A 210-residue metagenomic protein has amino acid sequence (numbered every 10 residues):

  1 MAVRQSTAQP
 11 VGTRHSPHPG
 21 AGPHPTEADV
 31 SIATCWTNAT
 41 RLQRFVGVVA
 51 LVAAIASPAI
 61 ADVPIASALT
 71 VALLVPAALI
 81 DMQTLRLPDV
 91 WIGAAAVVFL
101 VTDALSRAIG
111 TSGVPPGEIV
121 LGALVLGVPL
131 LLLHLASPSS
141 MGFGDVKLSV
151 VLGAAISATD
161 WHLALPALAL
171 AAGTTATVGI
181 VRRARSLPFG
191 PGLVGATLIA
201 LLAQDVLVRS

Functional and structural regions predicted by a protein language model:
M1-S210: A membrane-topology feature that recognizes alpha-helical transmembrane segments and their immediate juxtamembrane
